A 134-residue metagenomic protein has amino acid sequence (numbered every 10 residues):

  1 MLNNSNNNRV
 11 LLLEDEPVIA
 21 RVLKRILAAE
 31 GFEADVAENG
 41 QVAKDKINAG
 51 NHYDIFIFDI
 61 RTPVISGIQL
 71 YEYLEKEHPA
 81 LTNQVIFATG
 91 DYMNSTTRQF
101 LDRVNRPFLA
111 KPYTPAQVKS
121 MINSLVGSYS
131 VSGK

Functional and structural regions predicted by a protein language model:
M1-L11, P17, K76, L81 (+2 more regions): Non-catalytic signal-transmission and effector/linker regions of two-component phosphorelay proteins
R21-A29: Charged docking surfaces used in two-component/phosphorelay signaling
V36-D45, G67: Helix N-cap/capping motif at the beta->alpha junctions
D45, I68-L81: Short amphipathic alpha-helix used as the core "switch/output" element in two-component signaling
D59: Active-site residues of response regulator receiver
P63, M93: The feature encodes the CheY-like receiver
I86-T89: Hydrophobic/aromatic residues positioned on beta-strands within the core alpha/beta folds
K111: A Lys-centered signature of the CheY-like receiver
